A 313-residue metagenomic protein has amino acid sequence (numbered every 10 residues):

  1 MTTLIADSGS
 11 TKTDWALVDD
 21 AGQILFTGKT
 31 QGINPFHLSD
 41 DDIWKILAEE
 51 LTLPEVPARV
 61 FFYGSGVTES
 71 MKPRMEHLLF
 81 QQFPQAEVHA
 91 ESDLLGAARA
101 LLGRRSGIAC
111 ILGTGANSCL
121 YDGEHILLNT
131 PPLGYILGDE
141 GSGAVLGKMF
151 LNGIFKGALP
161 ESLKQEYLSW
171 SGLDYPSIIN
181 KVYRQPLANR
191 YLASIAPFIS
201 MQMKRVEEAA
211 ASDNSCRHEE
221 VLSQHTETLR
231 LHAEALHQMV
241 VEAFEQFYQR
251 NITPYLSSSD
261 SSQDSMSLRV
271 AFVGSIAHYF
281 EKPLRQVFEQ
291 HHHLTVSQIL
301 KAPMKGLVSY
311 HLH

Functional and structural regions predicted by a protein language model:
M1-A58, L78, L101-I108, L151-H313: ATP-binding/phosphotransfer module of carbohydrate and carboxylate kinases, centering on a glycine-rich
G9, A16, S65, L95 (+1 more regions): Anionic group-transfer/hydrolysis microenvironments
Q31, Y63, C119, P131 (+1 more regions): Residues in well-ordered beta-strands of folded domains
P57, F61, K72: Active-site donor-binding segments of glycosyltransferases and PAPS-dependent sulfotransferases
Y63-T68, L112-G115, L268-A277: Glycine-rich beta-strand-to-loop/alpha-helix junction loops that act as flexible
T68-Q165: Phosphate-binding/catalytic loop of phosphoryl-transfer enzymes
